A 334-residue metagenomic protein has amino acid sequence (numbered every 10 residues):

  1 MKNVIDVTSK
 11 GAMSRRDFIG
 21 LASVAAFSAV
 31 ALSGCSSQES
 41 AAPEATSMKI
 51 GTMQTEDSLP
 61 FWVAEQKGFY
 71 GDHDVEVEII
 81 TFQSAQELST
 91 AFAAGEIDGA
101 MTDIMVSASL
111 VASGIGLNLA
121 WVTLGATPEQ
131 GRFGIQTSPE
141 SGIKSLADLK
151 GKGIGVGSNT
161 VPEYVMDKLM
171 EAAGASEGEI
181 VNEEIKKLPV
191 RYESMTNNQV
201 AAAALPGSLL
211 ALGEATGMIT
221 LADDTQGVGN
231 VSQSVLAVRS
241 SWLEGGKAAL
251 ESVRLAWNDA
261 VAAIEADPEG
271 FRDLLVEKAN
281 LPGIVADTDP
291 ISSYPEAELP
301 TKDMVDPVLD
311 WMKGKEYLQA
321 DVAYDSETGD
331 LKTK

Functional and structural regions predicted by a protein language model:
M1-M13, D17, A22-A31: N-terminal secretory signal peptides
S36-Q38: Bacterial signal peptide processing site
A42-S176, N182-I185, A201-G207, N230: Short, glycine-/small- and polar/acidic-enriched structural segments that line small-molecule recognition paths
A64, H73, A91, G95 (+11 more regions): Structured segments of extracytoplasmic/periplasmic soluble domains in secreted or envelope-associated proteins
D72, A126-P128, Q226-G229, P295-D303: Short, solvent-exposed loop/beta-turn-alpha elements that line the ligand-binding surface or hinge of extracytoplasmic
M105-V106, N182, K187-L275: Pocket-lining segment of extracytoplasmic ligand-binding domains
E244-Q319: Secondary-structure end/capping motifs
D310-K334: Conserved C-terminal helix/tail region of periplasmic/extracytoplasmic solute-binding proteins
